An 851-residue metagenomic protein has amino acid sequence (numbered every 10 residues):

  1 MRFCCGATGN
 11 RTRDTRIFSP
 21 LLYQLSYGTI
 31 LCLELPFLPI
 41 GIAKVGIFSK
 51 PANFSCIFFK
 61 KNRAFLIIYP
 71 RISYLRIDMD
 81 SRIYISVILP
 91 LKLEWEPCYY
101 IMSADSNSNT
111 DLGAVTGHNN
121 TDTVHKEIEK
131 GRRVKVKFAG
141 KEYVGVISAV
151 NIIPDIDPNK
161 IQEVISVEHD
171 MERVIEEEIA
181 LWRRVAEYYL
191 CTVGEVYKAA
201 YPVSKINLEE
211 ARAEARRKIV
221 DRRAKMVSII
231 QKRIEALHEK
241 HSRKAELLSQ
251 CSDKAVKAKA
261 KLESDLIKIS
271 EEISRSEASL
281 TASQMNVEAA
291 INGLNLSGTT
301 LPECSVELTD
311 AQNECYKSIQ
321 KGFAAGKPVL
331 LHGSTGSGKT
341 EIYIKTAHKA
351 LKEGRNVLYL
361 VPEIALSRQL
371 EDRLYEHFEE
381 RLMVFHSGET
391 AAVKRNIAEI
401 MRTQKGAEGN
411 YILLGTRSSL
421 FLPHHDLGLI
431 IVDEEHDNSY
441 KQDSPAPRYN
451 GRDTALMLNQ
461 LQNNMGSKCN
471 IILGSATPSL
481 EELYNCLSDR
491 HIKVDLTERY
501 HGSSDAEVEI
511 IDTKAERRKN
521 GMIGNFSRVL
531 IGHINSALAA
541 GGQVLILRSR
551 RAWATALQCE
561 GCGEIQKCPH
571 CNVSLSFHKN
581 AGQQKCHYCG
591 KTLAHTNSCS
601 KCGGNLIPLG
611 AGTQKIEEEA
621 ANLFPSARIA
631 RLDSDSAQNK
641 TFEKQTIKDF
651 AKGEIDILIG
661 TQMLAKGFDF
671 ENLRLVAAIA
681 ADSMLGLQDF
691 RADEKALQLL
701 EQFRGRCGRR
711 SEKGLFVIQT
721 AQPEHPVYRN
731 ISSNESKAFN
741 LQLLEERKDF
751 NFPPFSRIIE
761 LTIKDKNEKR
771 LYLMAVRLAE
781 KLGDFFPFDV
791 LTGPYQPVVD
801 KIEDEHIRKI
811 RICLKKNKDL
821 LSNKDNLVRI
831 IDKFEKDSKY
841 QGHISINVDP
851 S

Functional and structural regions predicted by a protein language model:
M1-F3, G9, L31-D78: N-terminal, intrinsically disordered charge-dense segments
G9-T12, Y23: Short glycine-rich, low-complexity segments
S19, S26, S49, S55 (+2 more regions): Serine residues within intrinsically disordered or low-complexity segments
P36, A64, I68-S475, L487-S503 (+4 more regions): Accessory, non-ATPase domains that flank or precede helicase/AAA+ motor cores in DNA-metabolism machines
A149-N151, Y201, R548-R550, D633-S636 (+3 more regions): A general secondary-structure junction signal
R183-A186, I531, N535, E617 (+4 more regions): Generic solvent-exposed, charged/amphipathic alpha-helical segments that serve as macromolecular interface scaffolds
C304-T309, A325-Y411, G415-E760, D765-Y772 (+1 more regions): Inter-lobe coupling/hinge segments of SF2-like helicase ATPases
A681, A696-L697, Q719-Q722, N740-E760 (+1 more regions): Long, contiguous binding/interaction regions
